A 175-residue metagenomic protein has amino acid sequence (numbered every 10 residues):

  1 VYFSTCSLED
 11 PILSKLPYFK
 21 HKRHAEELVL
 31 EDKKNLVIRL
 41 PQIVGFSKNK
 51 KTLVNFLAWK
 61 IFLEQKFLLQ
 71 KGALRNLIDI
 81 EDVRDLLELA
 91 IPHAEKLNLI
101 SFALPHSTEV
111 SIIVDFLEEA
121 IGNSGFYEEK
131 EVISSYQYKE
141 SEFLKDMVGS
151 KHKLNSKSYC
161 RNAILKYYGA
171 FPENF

Functional and structural regions predicted by a protein language model:
V1-Y18, L36-R39: Conserved Rossmann-fold NAD(P)-dependent oxidoreductase catalytic core, especially the SDR/UDP-sugar
T5-D10, Q42-K48, S107: Active-site proximal helix/loop that lines the substrate pocket of Rossmann-like NAD(P)-dependent oxidoreductase domains
H21-K22: Active-site helix of classical SDR
E27-R75, I80: NAD(P)-dependent short-chain dehydrogenase/reductase
N55-F67, R75-S101, D115-G122: Alpha-helical substrate-binding/gating segment
V83-L87, F102, V110-I113, E140-L144 (+1 more regions): Non-catalytic, hydrophobic alpha-helical segments
H93-E140, F171-F175: Mid/C-terminal beta-alpha module of Rossmann-like enzyme folds, strongest in SDR-family dehydrogenases/epimerases
S150-F175: Amphipathic terminal alpha-helices
